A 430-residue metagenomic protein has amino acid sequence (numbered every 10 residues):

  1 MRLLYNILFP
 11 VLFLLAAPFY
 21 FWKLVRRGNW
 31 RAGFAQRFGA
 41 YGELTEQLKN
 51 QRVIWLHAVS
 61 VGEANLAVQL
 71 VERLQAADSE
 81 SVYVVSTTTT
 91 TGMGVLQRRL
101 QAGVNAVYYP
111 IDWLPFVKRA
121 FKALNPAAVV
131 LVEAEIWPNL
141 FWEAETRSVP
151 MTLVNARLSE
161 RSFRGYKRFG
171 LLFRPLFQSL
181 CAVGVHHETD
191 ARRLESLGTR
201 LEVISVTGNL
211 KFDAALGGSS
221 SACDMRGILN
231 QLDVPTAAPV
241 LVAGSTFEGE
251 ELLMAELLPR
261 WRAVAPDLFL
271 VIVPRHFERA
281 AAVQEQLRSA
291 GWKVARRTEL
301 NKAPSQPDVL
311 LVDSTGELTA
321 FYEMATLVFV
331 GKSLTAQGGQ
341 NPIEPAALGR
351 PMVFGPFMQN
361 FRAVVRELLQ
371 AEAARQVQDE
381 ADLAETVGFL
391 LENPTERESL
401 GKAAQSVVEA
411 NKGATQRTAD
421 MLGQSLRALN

Functional and structural regions predicted by a protein language model:
M1-N430: Nucleotide-activated sugar donor-binding and catalytic core shared by glycosyltransferases and related lipid-linked
